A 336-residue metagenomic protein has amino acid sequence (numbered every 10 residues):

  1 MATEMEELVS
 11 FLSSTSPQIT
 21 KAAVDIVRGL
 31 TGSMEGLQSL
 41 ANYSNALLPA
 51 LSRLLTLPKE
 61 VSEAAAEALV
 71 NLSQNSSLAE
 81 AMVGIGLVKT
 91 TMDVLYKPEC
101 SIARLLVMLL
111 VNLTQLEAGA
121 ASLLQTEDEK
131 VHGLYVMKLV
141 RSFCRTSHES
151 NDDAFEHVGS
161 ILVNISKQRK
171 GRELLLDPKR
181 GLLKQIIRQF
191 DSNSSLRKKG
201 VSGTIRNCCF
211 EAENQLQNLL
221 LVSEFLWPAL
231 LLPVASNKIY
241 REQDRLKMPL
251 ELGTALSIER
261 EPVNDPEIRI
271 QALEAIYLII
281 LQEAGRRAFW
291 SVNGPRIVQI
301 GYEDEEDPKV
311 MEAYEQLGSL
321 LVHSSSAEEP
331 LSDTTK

Functional and structural regions predicted by a protein language model:
M1-L48, S62-A64, N71-V88, A103 (+5 more regions): Elongated alpha-helical scaffolds that mediate protein-protein interactions in large eukaryotic proteins, primarily
E4-L8, K138-D152, V234-E267, V310 (+1 more regions): Acidic, Ser/Thr- and Gly/Pro-rich intrinsically disordered linkers and low-complexity segments that flank or connect
E7-V9, L47-S52, T90-D93, Y135-C144 (+4 more regions): Buried hydrophobic core positions in alpha-solenoid tandem helical repeats
T15-P17, L57-K59, P98-C100, S147-N151 (+3 more regions): Short inter-helical turns and helix N-cap capping residues of alpha-solenoid HEAT/ARM repeat scaffolds
I26-G32, A65-Q74, V94, L106-A118 (+5 more regions): Hydrophobic residues within the alpha-helices of tandem HEAT/HEAT-like
K97-K184, S194: Solenoidal tandem-repeat scaffolds enriched in leucines and small polar residues
V131, N218-E267, E274, S325-K336: Acidic, serine/threonine- and proline-enriched intrinsically disordered linkers and terminal tails in large eukaryotic
A284-K336: C-terminal interaction modules of eukaryotic adaptor/scaffold proteins
